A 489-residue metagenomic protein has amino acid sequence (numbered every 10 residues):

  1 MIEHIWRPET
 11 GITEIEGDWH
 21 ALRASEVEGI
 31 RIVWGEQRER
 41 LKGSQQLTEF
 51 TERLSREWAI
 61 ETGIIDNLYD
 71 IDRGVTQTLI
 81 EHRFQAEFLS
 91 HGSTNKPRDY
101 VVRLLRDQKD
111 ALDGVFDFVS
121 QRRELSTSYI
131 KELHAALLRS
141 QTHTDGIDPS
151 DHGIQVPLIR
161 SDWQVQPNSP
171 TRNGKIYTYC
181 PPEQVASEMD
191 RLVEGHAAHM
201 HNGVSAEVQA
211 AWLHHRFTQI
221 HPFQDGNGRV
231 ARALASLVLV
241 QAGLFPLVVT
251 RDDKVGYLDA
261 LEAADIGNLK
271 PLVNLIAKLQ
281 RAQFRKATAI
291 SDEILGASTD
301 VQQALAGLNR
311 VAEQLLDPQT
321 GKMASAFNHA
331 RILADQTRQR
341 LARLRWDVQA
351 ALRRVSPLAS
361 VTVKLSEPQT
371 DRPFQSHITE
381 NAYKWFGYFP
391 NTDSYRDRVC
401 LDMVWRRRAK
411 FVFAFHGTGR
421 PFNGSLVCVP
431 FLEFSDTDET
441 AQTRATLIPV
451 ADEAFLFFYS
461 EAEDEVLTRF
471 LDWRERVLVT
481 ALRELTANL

Functional and structural regions predicted by a protein language model:
M1-Q224, R229-L489: FIC/Doc superfamily catalytic core
